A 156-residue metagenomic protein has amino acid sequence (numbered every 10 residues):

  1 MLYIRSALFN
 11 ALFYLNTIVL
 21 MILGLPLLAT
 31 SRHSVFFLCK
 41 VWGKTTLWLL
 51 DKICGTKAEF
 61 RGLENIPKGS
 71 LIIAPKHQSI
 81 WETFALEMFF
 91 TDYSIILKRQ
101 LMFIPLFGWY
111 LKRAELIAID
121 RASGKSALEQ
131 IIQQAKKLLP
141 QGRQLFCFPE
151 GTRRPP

Functional and structural regions predicted by a protein language model:
M1-E59, W109-Y110: A transmembrane-helix-recognition feature enriched in membrane-embedded lipid enzymes and envelope glyco-/phospholipid
I53-P156: Soluble catalytic domains of membrane acyltransferases
